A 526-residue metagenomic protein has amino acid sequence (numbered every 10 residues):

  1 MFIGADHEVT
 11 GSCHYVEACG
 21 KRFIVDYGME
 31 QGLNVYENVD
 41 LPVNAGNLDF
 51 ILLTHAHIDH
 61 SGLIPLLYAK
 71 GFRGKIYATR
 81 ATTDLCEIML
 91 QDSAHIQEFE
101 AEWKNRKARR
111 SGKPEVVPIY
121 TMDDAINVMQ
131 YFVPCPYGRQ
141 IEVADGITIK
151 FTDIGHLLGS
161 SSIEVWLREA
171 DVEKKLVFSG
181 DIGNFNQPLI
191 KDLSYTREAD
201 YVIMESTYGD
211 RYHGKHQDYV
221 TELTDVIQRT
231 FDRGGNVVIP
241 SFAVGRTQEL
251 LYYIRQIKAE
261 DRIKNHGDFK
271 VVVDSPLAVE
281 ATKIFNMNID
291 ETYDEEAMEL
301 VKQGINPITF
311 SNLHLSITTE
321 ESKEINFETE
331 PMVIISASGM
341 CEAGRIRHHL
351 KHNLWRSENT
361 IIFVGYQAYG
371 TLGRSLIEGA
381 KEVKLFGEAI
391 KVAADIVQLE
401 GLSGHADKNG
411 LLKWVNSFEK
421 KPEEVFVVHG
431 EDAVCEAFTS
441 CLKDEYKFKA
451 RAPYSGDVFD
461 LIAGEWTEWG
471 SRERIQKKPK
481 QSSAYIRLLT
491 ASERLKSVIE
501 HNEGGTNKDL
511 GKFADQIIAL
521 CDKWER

Functional and structural regions predicted by a protein language model:
M1-L52, H57, S61, Y68-E249 (+1 more regions): His/Asp/Glu-rich metal-coordinating catalytic cores of metallo-dependent phosphodiesterases/hydrolases acting on
V16-C19, D40, V165-R168, L193-T196 (+7 more regions): Short, solvent-exposed amphipathic alpha-helical segments in soluble enzyme and RNA/protein-processing domains
Q97-E102, I289-K302, T467-L489: A polyampholytic, Gly/Pro-enriched intrinsically disordered region
I147-F151, I284-T292, L412-W414, I462-E473: Short, surface-exposed amphipathic charged segments that create phosphate/polyanion-binding patches used for binding
V226-T371, V383-K384, C441-D444, S492-R526: Hard-cation-handling environments
R356, E431-I475: C-terminal, active-site-flanking charged/polar segments
K384-V415: Generic long, charged, amphipathic alpha-helical segments
G456-F513: Charged, amphipathic alpha-helical linkers/stalks
